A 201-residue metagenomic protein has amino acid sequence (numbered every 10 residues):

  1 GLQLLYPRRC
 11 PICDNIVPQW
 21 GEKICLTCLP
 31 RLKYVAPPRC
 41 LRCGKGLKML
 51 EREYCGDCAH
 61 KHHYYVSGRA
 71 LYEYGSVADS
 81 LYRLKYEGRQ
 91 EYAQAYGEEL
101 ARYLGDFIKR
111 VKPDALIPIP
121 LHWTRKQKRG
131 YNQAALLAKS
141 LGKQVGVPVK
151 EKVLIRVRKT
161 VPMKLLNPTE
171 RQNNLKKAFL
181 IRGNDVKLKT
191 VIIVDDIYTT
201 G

Functional and structural regions predicted by a protein language model:
G1-T200: Glycine-rich phosphate/pyrophosphate-handling loop used in enzymes and phosphotransfer proteins
